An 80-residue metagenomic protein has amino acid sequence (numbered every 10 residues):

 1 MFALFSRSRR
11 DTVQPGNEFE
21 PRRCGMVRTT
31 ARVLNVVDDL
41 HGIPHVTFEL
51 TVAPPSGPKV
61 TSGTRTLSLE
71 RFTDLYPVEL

Functional and structural regions predicted by a protein language model:
M1-V13: Mixed-charge, Lys/Arg-rich low-complexity intrinsically disordered regions
R10-V13, H41-G42, R65, L69: Short linear sequence motifs
D11, D38-D39, D74, E79: Acidic-enriched, low-complexity/disordered segments with a strong bias for Aspartate over Glutamate
R28-S62: Basic/aromatic-rich interaction segments and small domains that mediate binding to polyanionic partners
V52-L80: Intrinsically disordered, low-complexity, charged/polar segments
